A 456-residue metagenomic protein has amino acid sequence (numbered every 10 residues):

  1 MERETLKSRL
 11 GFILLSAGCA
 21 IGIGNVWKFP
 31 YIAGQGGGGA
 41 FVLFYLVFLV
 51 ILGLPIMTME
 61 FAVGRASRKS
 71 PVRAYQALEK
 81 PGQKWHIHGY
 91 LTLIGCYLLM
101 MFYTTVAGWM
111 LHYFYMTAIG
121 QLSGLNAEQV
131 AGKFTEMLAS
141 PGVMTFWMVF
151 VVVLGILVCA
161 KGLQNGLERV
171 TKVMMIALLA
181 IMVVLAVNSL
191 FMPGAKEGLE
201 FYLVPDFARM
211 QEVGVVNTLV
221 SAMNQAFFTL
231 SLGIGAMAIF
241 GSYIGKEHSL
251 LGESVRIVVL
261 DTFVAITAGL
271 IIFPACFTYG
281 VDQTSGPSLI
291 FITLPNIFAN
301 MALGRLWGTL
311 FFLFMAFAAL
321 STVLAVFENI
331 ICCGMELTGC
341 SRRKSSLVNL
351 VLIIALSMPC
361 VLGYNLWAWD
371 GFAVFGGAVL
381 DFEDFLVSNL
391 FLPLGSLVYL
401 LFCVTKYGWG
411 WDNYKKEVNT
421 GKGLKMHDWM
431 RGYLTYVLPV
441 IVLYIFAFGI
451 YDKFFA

Functional and structural regions predicted by a protein language model:
M1-W27, I56-F61, R65-L78, G82-I87 (+2 more regions): Membrane-interface "cap" regions at the ends of multi-pass membrane proteins
E2-L6, E168, K172-L320, L324 (+2 more regions): Membrane-embedded translocation segments of transport machinery
R3, R73, A107-A139, Y243-E247 (+6 more regions): Helix-loop-helix connectors at the membrane interface of multi-pass transporters/channels
R3-E4, I32-G36, A66-L91, T104-Q164 (+5 more regions): Inter-helical loop and helix-membrane interface segments of multi-pass membrane transporters/permeases
T5, G11-I13, C19, T145-F146 (+5 more regions): Loop-to-transmembrane helix boundary motifs in multi-pass membrane proteins
T5-S16, F41-F44, K84-Y97, T145-V151 (+6 more regions): Select transmembrane alpha-helical segments in multipass membrane proteins
G11-F48, G235-G241, L251-V255, V259-L260: Transmembrane helix-boundary motif of multi-pass solute transporters/channels
I87-L91, T338-L350, F382-V442: C-terminal membrane-solvent junction of multi-pass transporters and transport-like membrane proteins
